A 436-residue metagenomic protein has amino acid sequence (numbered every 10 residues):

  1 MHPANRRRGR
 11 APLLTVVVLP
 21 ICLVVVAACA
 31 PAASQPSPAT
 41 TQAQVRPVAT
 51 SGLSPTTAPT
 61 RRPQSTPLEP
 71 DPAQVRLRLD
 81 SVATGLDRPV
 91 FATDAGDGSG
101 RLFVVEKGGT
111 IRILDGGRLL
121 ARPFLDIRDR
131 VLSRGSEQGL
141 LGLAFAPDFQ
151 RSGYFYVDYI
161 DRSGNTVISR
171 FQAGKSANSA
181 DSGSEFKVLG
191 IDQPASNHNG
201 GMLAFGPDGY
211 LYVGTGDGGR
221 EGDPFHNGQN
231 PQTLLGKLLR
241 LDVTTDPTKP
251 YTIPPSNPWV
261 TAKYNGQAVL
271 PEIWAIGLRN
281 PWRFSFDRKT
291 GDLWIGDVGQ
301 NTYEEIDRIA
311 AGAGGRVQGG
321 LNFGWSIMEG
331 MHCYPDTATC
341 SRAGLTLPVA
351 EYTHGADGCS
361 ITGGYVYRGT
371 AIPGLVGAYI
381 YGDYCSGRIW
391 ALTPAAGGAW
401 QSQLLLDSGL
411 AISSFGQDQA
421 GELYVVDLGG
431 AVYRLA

Functional and structural regions predicted by a protein language model:
M1-R10: N-terminal secretory signal peptides that target proteins for export/translocation
V25-A28: C-terminal motif of bacterial Sec signal peptides marking the signal peptidase cleavage site
A30-A32: Bacterial signal peptide processing site
P47, G52-G222, R283-F286, G291-T302 (+2 more regions): Acidic, Gly/Ser/Thr-rich repeat motifs that build Ca2+-stabilized beta-propeller blades
G52-R78, L119, A177-D181, T248-G266 (+1 more regions): Blade/loop signatures of beta-propeller domains
D80-S81, L120-R128, S179-G190, P250-W259 (+2 more regions): Beta-propeller fold detector
I168-S176, N227-V243, I309-A310: Beta-propeller blade signature
L278, A399-Q419: Conserved blade-ending motifs and adjacent loop-strand segments that build the rim/top face of beta-propeller domains
